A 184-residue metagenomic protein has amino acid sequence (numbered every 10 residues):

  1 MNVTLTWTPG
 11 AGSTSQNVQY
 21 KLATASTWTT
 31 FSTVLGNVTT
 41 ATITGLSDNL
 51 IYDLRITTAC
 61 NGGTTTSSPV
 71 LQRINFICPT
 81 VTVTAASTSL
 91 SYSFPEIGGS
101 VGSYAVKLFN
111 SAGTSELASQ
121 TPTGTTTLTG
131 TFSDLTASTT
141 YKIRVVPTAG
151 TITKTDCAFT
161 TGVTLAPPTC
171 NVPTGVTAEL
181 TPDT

Functional and structural regions predicted by a protein language model:
M1-G12, D48, G62-S100, A137 (+1 more regions): Pro/Thr/Ser/Gly-rich low-complexity, intrinsically disordered linker/stalk tracts
W7, V18, I43, L54-I56 (+5 more regions): An aromatic-rich alpha-helical recognition segment common to small helix-rich domains
P9-T33, G98-Q120: Extracellular low-complexity, O-glycosylation-prone stalks/linkers
T39-A41, T126-G130: Short strand-edge motifs at loop-to-beta-strand transitions and within beta-strands of extracellular beta-rich domains
G45-G63, D134-I152: Beta-strand-rich modules
